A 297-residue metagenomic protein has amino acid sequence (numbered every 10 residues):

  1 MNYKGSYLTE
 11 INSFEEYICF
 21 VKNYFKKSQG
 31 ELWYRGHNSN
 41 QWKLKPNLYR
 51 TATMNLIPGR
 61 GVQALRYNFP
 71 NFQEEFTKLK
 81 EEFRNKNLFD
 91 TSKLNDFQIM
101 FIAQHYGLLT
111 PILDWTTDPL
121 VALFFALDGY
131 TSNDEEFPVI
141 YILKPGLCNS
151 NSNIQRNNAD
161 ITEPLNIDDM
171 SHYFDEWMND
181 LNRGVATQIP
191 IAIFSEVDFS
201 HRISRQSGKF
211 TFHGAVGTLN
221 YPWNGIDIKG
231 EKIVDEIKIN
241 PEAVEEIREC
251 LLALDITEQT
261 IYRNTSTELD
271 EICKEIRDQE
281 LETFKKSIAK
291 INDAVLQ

Functional and structural regions predicted by a protein language model:
M1-Q297: Catalytic-core elements of nucleic-acid end-processing and repair enzymes
